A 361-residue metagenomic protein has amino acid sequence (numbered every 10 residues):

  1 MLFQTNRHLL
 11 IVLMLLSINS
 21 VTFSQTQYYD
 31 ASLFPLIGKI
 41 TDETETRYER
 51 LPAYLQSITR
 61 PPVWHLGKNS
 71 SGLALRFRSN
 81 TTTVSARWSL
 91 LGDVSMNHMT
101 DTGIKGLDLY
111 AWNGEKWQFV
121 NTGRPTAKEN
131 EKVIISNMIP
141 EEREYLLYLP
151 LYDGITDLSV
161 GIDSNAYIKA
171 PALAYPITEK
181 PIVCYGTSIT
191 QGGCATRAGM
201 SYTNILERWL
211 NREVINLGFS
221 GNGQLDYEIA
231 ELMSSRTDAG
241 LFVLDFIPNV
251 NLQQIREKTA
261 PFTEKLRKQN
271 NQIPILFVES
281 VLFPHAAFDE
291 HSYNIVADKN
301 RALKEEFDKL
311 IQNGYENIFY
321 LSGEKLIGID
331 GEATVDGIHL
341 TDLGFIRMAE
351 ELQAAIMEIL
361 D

Functional and structural regions predicted by a protein language model:
L2-F3, I11-M14, T22-P181, M357-D361: N-terminal secretory targeting modules
M96-M99, G192-M200, Y293-A297: Glycine- and acidic-residue-enriched helix-capping/strand-helix junction motifs
E179-T203: Catalytic nucleophile-elbow at a beta strand-turn-alpha helix junction centered on a G-D-S/GDSL motif, marking
S188-G193, N216-F219, F246-Q253: Surface-exposed cleft-lining segments at the edges of enzyme active sites
T203-N216, D308: Short helix-loop-beta junction
L217-Q224, G323: Short beta->alpha junction loops
Y227-D361: Alpha-helical cap/lid subdomain in secreted, periplasmic, or secretory-pathway luminal O-acyl-processing enzymes
